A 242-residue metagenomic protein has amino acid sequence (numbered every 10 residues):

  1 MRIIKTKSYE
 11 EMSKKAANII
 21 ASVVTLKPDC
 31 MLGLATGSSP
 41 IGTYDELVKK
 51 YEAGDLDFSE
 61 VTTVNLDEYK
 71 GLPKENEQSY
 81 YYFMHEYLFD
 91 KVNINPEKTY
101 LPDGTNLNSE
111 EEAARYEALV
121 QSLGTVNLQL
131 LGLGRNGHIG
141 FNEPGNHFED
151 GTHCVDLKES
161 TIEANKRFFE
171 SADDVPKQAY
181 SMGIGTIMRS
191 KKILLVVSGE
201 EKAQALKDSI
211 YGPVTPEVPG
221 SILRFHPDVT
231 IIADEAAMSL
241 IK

Functional and structural regions predicted by a protein language model:
M1-L32: N-terminal glycine-/serine-/threonine-rich phosphate-binding loop
L26-E52: Glycine-rich N-terminal segment of FAD-binding domains in flavoprotein oxidoreductases, spanning the beta-loop-helix
G33-G37, N65, P102-D103, L130-L133 (+2 more regions): Short beta-strand segments
D45-D57, Y80, P144-H153, G212-V214: A glycine- and small-aliphatic-rich helix-loop capping segment at beta-alpha/alpha-beta transitions that lines
L56-Q129: Ligand-binding beta-strand-loop-alpha-helix segment within the catalytic cores of soluble metabolic enzymes
G124-E149: Glycine-rich phosphate-binding loop
G140-I184: Class I SAM-dependent methyltransferase SAM-binding "motif I" and its flanking Rossmann-like core
G185, R189-K242: ATP/nucleoside-binding phosphotransfer catalytic cores, i.e., glycine-rich phosphate-binding loops
